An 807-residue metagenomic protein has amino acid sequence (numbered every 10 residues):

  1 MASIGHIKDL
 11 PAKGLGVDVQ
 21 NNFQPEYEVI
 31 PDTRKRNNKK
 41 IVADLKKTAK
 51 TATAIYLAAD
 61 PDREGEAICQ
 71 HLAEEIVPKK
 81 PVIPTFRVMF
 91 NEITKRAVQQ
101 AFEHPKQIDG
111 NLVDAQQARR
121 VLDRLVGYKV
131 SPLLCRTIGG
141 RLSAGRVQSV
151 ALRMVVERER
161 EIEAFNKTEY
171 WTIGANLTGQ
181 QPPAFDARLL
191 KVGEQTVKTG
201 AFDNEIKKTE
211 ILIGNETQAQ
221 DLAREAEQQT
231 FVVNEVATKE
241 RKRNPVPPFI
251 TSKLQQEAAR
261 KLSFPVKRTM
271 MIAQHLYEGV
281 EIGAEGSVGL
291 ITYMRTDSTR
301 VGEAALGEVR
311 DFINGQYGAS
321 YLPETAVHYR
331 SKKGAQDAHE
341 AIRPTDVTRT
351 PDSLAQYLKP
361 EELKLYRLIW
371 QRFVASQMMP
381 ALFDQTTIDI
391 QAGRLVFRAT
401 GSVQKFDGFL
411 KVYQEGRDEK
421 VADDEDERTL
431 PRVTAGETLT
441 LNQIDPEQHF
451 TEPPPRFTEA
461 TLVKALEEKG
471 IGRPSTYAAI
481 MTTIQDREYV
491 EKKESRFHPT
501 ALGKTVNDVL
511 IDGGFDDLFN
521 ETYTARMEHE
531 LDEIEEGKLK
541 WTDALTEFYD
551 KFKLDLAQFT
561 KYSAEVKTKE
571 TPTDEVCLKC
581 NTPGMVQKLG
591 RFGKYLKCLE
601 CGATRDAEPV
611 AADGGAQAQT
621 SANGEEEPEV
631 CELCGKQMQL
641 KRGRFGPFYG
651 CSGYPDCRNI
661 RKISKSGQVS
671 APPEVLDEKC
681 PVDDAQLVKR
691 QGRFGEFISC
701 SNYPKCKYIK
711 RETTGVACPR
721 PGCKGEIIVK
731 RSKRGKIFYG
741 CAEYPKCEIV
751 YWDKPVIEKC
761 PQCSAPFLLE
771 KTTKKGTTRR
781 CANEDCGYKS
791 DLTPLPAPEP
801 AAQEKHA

Functional and structural regions predicted by a protein language model:
M1-Q117, G200-F202, E210-E216, Q220 (+3 more regions): Intrinsically disordered, low-complexity regulatory segments
D60-D62, G139-S143, T238-P247, Q256-P265 (+2 more regions): Conserved short loop/turn motifs at secondary-structure junctions
E75, S131, A164, A219 (+2 more regions): Basic, low-complexity terminal or inter-domain segments flanking catalytic cores
I93-A175: C-terminal or mid-to-C-terminal helical accessory/interaction module adjacent to the motor/catalytic core
A118-K129, V147, L177, R241-K253 (+5 more regions): Core structural elements
T137-R141, V156-G214, K261: C-terminal helical "lid" subdomain and adjoining coupling/linker elements of P-loop NTPases
A201-P247, E437: Metal- or metallocofactor-binding catalytic centers and their adjacent structured scaffolds across diverse enzyme
V236, P245-A258, E285-Y293, P453-A465: Short acidic, hydrophobic short linear motifs in intrinsically disordered regions
